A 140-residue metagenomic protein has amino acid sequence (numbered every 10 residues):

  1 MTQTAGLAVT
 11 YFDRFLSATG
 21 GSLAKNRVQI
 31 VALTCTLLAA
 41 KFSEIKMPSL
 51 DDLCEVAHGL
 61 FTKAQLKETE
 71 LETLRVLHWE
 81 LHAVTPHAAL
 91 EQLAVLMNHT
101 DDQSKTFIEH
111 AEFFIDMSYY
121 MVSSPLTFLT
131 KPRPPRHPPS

Functional and structural regions predicted by a protein language model:
M1-A32, L38-S140: Cyclin-like alpha-helical protein-protein interaction core
